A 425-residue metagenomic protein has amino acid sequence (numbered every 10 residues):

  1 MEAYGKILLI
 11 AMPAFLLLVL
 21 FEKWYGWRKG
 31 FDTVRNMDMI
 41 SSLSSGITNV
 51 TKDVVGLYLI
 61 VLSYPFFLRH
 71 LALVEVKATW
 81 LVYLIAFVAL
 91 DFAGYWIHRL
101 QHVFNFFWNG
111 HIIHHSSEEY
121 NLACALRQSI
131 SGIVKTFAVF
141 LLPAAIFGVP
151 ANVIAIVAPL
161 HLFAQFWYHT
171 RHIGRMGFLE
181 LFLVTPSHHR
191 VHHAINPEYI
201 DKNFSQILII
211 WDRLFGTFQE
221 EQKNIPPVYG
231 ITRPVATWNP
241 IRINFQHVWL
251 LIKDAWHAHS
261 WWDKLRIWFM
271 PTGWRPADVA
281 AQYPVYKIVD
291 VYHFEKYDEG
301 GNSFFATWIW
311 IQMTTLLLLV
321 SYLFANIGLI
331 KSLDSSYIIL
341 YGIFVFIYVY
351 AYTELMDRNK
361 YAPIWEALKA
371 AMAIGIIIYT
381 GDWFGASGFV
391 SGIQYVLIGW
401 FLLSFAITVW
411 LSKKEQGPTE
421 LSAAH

Functional and structural regions predicted by a protein language model:
M1-F15: Hydrophobic transmembrane alpha-helical segments in integral membrane proteins
I10, T33-V50, L333-I343: Loop-to-helix transition at the N-terminal end of transmembrane alpha-helices
F15-W24, V88-V103, H161-G174, T185-V191 (+3 more regions): Transmembrane alpha-helical segments that form the membrane-embedded catalytic/substrate-channel core of multi-pass
L20-I40: Membrane-interface helix-loop junction between the first two transmembrane segments
G26, N49, V61-P65, H98 (+6 more regions): Structural signal for membrane-spanning alpha-helices in multi-pass inner-membrane proteins, emphasizing helix cores
S44-L59, A78-I241: Membrane-embedded catalytic scaffold of the fatty acid hydroxylase/desaturase
E119-C124, W167-I309, Y361, L397-H425: Cytosolic/stromal cytosol-facing helical appendages immediately following the last transmembrane segment
Y297-P418: Substrate-recognition/cap regions that form aromatic- and gly/pro-loop-enriched pockets for small-molecule ligands
